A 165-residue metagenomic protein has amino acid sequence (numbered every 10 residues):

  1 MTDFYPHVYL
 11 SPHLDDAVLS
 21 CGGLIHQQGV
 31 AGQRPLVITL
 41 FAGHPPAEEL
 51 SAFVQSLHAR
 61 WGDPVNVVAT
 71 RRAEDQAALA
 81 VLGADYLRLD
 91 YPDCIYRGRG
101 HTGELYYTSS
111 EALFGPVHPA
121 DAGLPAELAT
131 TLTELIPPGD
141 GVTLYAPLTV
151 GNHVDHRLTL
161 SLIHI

Functional and structural regions predicted by a protein language model:
M1-D121, P125, A129-G139: Active-site rim/loop-helix segments in enzyme catalytic domains that contact anionic ligands
P12, L89-P92, A146-H156: Short, well-ordered beta-to-alpha junction loops that form the rim of enzyme active sites and present histidine/acidic
V18-Q27, P147, H153-H156, L160-S161: Active-site histidine-anchored catalytic micro-motif
A84, G141-Y145, T149: Proline-aspartate-enriched helix->loop->beta-strand connector
H164-I165: Conserved small/polar residues in nucleotide/adenosyl-binding loops
